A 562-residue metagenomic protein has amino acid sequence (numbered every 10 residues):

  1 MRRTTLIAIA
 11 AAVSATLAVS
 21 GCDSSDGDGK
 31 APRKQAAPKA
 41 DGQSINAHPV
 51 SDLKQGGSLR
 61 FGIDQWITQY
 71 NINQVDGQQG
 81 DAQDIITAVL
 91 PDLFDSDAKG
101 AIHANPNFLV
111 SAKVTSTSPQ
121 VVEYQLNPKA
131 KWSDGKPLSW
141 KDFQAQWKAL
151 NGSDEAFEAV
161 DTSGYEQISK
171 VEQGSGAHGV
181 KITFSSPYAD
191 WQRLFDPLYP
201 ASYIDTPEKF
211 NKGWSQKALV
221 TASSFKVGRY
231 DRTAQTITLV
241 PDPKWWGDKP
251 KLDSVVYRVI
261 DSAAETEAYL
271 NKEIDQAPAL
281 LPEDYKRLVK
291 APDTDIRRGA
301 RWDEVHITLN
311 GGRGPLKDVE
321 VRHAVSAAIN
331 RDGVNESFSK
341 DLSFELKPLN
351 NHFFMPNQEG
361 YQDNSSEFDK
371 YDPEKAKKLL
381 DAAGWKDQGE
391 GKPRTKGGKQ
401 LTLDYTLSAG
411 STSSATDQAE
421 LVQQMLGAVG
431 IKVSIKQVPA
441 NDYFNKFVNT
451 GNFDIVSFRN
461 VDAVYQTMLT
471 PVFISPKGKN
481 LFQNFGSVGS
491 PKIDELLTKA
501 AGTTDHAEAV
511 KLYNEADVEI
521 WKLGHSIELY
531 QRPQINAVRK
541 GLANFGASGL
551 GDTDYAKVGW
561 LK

Functional and structural regions predicted by a protein language model:
D52, A428, K432-Y443, N449 (+2 more regions): Extracytoplasmic/peripheral linker and loop segments enriched in polar/acidic and small residues with frequent Thr/Pro
D52-K54, Q125, A159-P207: Surface-exposed binding/hinge segments that line and control ligand-binding clefts or catalytic entry sites
L59-T117, K148, V220: N-terminal lobe/hinge region of extracytoplasmic solute-binding protein
K99, D196-P250, S254, P373 (+1 more regions): Gly/Pro-rich hinge or "lid" segments in bacterial periplasmic/extracellular proteins
R232, K386-D462: Ligand/substrate-recognition segments at binding pockets and active sites
P241-R287, K432-S434: Ligand-site clamp/hinge motif
I329, K347-G389, A409-A415: Structural transition elements
N536-K562: Long beta-strand-rich cores associated with HINT superfamily self-processing modules
